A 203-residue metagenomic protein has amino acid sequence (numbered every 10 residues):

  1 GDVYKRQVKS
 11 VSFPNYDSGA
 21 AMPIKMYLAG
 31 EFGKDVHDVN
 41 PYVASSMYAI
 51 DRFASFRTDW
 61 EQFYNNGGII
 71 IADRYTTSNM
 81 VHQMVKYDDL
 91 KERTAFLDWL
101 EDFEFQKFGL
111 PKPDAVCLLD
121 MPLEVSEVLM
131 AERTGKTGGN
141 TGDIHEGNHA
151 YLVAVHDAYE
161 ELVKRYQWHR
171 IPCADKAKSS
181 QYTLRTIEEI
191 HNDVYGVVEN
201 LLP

Functional and structural regions predicted by a protein language model:
G1-Y4: Short, small-residue-biased leader/transition segments that mark boundaries at the very start of proteins
R6-F108, Y182: ATP-dependent small-molecule kinase phosphotransfer cores that center on conserved nucleotide phosphate-binding segments
V11, I71, A115-C117, H169-I171: Hydrophobic/aromatic beta-strand patches that form the interior of the parallel beta-sheet core in alpha/beta enzyme
P14, D120, A174: Residues at the C-termini of beta-strands that transition into short coil/loop
Y27, I50, R74, L119-D120 (+2 more regions): Conserved catalytic core of Hanks-type protein kinase domains
N65-N66, P111-K112, K164: Short loop/turn elements that form and flank the Walker-type P-loop nucleotide-binding site in RecA-like NTPase cores
T77-D157: A glycine- and Lys/Arg-enriched "phosphate-lid" helix/loop adjacent to the NTP-binding pocket of small-molecule kinases
E124-P203: NTP-dependent small-molecule kinase module
